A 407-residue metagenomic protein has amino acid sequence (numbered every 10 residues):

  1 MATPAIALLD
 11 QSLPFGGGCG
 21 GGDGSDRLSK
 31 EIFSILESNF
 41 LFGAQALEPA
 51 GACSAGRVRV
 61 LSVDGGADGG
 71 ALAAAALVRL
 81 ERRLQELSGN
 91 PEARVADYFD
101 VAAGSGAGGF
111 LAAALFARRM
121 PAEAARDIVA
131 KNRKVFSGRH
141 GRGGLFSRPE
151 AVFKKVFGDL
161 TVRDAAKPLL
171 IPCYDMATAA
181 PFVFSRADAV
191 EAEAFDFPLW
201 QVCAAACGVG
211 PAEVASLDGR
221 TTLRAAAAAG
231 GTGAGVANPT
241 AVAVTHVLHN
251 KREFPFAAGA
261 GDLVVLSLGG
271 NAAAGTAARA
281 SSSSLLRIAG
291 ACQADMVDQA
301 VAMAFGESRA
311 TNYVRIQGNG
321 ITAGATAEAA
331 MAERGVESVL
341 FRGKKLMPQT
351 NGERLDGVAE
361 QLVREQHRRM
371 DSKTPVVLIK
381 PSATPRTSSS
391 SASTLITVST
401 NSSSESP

Functional and structural regions predicted by a protein language model:
A2-P407: Conserved catalytic cores and adjacent C-terminal regulatory segments of lipid-metabolizing esterases/lipases
